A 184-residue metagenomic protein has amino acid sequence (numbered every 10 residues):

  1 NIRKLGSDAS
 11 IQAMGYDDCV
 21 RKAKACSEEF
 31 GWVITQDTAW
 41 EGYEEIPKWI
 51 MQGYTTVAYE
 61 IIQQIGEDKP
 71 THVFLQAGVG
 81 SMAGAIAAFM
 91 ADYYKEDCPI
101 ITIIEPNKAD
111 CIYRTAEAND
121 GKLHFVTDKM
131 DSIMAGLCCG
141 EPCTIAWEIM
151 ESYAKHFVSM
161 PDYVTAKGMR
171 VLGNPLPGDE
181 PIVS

Functional and structural regions predicted by a protein language model:
N1-C26: A glycine-rich helix N-cap at a beta->alpha junction
G6, G31-W32, C98, A154: A generic structural signal for alpha->beta connector loops
D8-I11, E29-T38, G121-M130, D179-V183: A polyampholytic, Gly/Pro-enriched intrinsically disordered region
S10, V33-T35, F74, T102 (+1 more regions): Hydrophobic/aromatic beta-strand patches that form the interior of the parallel beta-sheet core in alpha/beta enzyme
I11-G15, E105, P161: Short beta->alpha connector loops at strand-helix junctions that form conserved, small/polar/Pro-enriched
V20-K22, E41-S152: Glycine-rich phosphate/pyrophosphate-binding loop at beta-loop-alpha junctions
E28-Q36, T55-Y59, A109-H124, H156-N174: Acidic-glycine-rich active-site phosphate/pyrophosphate-binding loop
F30, K69, P142-S184: Active-site-adjacent helical/loop segments in soluble small-molecule enzymes
